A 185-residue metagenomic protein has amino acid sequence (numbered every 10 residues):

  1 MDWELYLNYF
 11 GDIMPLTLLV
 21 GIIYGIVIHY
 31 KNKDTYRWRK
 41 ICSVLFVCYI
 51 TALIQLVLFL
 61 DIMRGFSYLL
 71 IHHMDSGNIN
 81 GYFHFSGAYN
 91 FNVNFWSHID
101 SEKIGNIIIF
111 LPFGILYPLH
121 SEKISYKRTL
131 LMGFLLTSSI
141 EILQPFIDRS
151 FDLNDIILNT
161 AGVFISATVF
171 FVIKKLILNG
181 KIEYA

Functional and structural regions predicted by a protein language model:
M1-S150, A167-A185: Bulky hydrophobic segments
F151, D155-I157: Loop-to-transmembrane alpha-helix initiation sites
